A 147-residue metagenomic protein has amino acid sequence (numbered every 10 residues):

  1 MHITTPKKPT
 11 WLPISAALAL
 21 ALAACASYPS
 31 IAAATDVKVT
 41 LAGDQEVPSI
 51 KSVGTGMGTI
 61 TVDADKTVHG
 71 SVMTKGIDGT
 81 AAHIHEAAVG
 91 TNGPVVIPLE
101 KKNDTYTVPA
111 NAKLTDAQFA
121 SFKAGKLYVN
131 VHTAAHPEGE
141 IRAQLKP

Functional and structural regions predicted by a protein language model:
H2-T5, L18, C25-A82, E86-P147: Metal-centered catalytic cores of metalloenzymes
T10-A17: Sec-dependent signal peptide recognition, specifically the positively charged N-region followed immediately by
